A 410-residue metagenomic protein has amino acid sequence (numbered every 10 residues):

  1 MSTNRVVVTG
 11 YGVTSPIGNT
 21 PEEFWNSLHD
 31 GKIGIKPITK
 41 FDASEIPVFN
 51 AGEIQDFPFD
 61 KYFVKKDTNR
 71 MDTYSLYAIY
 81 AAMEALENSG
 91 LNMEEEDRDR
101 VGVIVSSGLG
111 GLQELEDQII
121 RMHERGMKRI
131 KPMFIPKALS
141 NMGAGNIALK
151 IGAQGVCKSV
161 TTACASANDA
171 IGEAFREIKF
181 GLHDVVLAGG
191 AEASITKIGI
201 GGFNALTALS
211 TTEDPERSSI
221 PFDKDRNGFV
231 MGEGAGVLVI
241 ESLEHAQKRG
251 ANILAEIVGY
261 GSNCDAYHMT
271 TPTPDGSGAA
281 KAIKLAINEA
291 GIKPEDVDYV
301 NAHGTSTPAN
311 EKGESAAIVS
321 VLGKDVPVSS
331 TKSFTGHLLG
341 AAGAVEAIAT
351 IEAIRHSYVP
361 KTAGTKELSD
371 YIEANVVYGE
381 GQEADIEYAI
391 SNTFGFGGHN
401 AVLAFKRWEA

Functional and structural regions predicted by a protein language model:
M1-D67, E244-L254, I348-T362, K406-A410: ACP-dependent fatty acid/polyketide chain-elongation machinery
R5-T9, K32, K36, D214-A290 (+1 more regions): Condensing-enzyme catalytic core mediating Claisen C-C bond formation in acyl metabolism
V8, E23-F24, H29-T162, A191-I200 (+1 more regions): Conserved beta-ketoacyl condensing-enzyme motif
E22-H29, Q113-M127, E177-F180, I200-E213 (+3 more regions): A glycine- and small-aliphatic-rich helix-loop capping segment at beta-alpha/alpha-beta transitions that lines
A43-E53, G110-E114, A193-S219, G261-K281 (+3 more regions): Active-site-adjacent elements of ketosynthase-type condensing enzymes
A78-L91, S140-G143, A148-A153, C157-E192 (+3 more regions): Active-site-proximal alpha-helical scaffold in enzymes
R125-K131, G172, R176, E192-K248 (+2 more regions): Glycine-/small-residue-rich "gating" segment that lines the acyl/pantetheine channel and substrate pocket
I130-I135, G155-T162, D223-N227, V328-L338 (+1 more regions): Short pre-catalytic strand/loop immediately N-terminal to key active-site residues, enriched for Gly-Thr
